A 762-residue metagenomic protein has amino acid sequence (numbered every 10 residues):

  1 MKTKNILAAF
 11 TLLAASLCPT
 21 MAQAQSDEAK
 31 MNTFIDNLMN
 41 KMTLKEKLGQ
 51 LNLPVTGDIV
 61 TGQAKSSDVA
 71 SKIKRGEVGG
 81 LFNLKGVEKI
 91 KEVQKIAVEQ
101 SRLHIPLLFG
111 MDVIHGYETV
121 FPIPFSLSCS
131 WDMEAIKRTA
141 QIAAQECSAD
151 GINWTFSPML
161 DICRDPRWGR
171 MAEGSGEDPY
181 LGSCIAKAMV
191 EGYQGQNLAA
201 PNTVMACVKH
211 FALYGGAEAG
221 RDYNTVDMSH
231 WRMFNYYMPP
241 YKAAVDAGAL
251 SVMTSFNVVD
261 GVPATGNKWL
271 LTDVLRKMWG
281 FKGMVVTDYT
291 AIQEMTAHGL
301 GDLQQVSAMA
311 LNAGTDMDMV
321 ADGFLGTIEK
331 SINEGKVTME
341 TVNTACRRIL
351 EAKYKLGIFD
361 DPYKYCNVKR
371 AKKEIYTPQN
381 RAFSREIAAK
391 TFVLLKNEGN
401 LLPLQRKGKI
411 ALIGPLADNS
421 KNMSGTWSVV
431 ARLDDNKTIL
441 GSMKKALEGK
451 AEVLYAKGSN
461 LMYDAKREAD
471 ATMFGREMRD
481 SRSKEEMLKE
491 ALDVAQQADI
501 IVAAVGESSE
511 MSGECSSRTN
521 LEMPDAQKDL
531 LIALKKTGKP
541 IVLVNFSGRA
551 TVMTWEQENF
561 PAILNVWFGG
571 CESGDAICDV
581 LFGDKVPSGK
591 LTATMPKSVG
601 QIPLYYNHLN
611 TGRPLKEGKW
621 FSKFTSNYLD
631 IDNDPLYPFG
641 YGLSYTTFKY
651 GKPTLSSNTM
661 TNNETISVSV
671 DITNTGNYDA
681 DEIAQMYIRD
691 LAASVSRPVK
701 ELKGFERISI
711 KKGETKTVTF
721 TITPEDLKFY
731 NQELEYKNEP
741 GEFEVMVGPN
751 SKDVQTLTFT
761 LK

Functional and structural regions predicted by a protein language model:
M1-S26: Bacterial Sec-dependent N-terminal signal peptides
A22-K728, K737-S751, T760-K762: Glycoside hydrolase catalytic-domain context in secreted enzymes
N731: Acidic surface patches and DE-rich sequence motifs
